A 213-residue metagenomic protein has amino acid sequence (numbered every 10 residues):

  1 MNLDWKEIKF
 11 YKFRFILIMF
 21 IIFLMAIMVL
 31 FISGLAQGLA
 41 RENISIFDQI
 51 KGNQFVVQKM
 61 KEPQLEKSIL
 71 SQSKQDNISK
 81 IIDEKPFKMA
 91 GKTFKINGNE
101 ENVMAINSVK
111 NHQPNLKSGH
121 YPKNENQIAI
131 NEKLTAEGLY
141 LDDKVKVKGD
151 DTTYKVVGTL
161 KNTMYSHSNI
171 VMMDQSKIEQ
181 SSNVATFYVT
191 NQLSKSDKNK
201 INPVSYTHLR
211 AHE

Functional and structural regions predicted by a protein language model:
M1, I50-N53, S79-D83, G98-N102 (+5 more regions): Short glycine/proline-enriched coil/turn segments at helix->beta-strand junctions
M1-V29, R210: N-terminal Sec/SRP start-transfer signal
R14, I27-N53: Alpha-helical transmembrane segments
R41, S45-S108: Membrane-proximal extracellular/periplasmic loop immediately following the first transmembrane helix
E84-P86, V103, Q127-I130, F187-T190: Short, hydrophobic beta-strand segments that form beta-sheet elements in well-ordered domains
N99-N107, L116-Q175: Hydrophobic secondary-structure segments that place a key small or acidic residue at a functional site
D150, T159-R210: Mechanotransmission and gating elements of multispan inner-membrane complexes involved in transport and envelope
